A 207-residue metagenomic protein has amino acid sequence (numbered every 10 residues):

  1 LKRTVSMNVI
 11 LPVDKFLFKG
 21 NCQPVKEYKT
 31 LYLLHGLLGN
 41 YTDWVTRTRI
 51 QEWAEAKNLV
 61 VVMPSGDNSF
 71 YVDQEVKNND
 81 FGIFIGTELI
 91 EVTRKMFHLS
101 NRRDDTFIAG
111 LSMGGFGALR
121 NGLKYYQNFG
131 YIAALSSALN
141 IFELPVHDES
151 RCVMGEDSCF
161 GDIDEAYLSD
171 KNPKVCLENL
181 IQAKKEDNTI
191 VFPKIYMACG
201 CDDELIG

Functional and structural regions predicted by a protein language model:
L1-G207: Non-catalytic cap/lid and distal C-terminal segments of serine-dependent acyl enzymes
